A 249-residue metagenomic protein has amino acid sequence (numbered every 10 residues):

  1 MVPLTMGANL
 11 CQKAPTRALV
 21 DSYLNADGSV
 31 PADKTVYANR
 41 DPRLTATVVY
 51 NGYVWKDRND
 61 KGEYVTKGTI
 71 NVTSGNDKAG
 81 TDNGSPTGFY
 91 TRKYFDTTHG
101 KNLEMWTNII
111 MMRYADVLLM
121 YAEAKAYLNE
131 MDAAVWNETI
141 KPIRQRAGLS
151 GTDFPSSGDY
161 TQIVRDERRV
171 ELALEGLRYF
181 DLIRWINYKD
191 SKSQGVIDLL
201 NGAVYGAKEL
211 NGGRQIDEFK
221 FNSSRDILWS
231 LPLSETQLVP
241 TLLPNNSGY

Functional and structural regions predicted by a protein language model:
M1-L19, K101-E104, N108-M111, R144 (+1 more regions): Long, intrinsically disordered, low-complexity segments
M1-S74, D190-I197: An aromatic- and glycine-enriched ligand-binding surface/loop that stacks and positions planar moieties
T5, A26, D60, T66 (+11 more regions): Intrinsically disordered, low-complexity segments enriched in small/polar residues
C11, L24, E123-E130, R144 (+1 more regions): Hydrophobic/aromatic-lined pockets within catalytic cores
R17-A18, T35, P42, A134 (+2 more regions): Generic alpha-helical secondary structure signal
Y37-K141: C-terminal substrate/ligand-recognition segments
W55, D132-A133, S150-F154, E175: Secondary-structure transition/capping residues
V135-E138, Q145-G148, R169: Charged alpha-helical initiation segments
